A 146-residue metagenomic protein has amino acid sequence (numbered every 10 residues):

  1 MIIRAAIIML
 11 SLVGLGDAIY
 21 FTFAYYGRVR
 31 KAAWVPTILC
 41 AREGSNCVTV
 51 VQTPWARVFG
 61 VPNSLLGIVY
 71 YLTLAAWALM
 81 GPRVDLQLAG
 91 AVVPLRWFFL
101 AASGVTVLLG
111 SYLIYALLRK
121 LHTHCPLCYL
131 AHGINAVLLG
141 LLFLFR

Functional and structural regions predicted by a protein language model:
M1-R146: Membrane-interfacial helix-loop segments of redox and metal-homeostasis proteins, especially TM-loop-TM junctions
